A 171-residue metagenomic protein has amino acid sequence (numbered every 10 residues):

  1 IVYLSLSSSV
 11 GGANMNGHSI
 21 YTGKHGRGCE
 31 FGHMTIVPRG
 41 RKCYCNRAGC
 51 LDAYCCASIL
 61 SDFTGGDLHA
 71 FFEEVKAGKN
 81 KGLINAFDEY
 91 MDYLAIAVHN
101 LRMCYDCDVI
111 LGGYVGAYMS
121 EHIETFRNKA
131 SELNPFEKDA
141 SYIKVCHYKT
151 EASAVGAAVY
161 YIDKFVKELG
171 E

Functional and structural regions predicted by a protein language model:
I1-N46, I162-E171: Phosphate-binding/catalytic loop of phosphoryl-transfer enzymes
R47, L51-E171: ATP-binding/phosphotransfer module of carbohydrate and carboxylate kinases, centering on a glycine-rich
